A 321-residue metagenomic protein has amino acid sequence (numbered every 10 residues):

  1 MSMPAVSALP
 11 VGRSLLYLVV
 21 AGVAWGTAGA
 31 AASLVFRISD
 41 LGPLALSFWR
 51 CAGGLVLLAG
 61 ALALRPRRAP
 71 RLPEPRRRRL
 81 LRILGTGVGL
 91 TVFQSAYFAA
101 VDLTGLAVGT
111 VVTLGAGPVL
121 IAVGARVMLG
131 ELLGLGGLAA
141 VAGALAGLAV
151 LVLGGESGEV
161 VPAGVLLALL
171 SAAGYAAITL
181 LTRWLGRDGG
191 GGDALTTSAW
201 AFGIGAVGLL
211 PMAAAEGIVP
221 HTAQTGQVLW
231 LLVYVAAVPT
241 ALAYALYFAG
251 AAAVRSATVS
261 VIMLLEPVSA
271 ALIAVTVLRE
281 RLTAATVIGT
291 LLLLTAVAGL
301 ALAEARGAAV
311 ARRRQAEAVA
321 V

Functional and structural regions predicted by a protein language model:
M1-W49, G54, V92, A96 (+3 more regions): Glycine-/small-residue-enriched transmembrane alpha-helix faces in small-molecule transporters and effluxers
M3-P4, C51, L153, V228-W230 (+1 more regions): C-terminal-most transmembrane helix of multi-pass membrane proteins
G12-Y17, A45-A63, A140-G143, A163-L170 (+2 more regions): Hydrophobic alpha-helical transmembrane segments of multi-pass integral membrane proteins, especially transporters
G22, G109-A116, T182-A206, T240-T276: Helix-helix packing/entry segments at the starts of transmembrane helices
A24, L62-V108, T113, A122 (+2 more regions): Specific transmembrane alpha-helical segments of multi-pass solute transporters/efflux pumps, especially DMT/EamA
V35, L46, R50, A100 (+7 more regions): Hydrophobic/aromatic residues within transmembrane alpha-helices of multi-pass small-molecule transporters
L58, L133-G154, S171-Y175, I273 (+1 more regions): Hydrophobic transmembrane alpha-helices of multi-pass small-molecule transport proteins
L62, G117-A142, V268-V287: C-terminal transmembrane-helix exit sites in multi-pass transporters
